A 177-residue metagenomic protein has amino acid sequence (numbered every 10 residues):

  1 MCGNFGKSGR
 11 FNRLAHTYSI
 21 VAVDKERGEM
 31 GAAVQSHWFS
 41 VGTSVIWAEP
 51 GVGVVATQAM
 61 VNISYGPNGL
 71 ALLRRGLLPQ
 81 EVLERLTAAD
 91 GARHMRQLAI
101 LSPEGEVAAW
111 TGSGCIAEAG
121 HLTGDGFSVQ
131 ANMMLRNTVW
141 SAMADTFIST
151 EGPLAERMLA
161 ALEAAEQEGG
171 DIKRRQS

Functional and structural regions predicted by a protein language model:
C2-S177: N-terminal nucleophile
